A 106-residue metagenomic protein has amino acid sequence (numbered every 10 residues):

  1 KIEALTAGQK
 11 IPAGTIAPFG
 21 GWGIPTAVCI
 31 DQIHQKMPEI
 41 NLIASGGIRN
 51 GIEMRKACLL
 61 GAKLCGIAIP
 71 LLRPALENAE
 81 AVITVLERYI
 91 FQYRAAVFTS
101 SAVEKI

Functional and structural regions predicted by a protein language model:
K1-E80, E87: Glycine-rich phosphate/ribose-binding loops and adjacent secondary-structure elements that form binding surfaces
L71-I106: C-terminal extensions of enzymes
